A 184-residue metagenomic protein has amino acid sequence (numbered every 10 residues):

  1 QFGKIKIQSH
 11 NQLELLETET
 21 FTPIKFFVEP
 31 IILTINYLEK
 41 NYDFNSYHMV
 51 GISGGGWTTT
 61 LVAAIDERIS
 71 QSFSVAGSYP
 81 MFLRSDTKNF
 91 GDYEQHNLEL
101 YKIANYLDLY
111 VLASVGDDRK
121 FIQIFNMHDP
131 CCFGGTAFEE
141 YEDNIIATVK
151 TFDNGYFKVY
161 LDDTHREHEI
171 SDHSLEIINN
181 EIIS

Functional and structural regions predicted by a protein language model:
Q1-E29: Cap/lid segment of the alpha/beta-hydrolase catalytic domain
T18, T22-K25, V50, N97-A104 (+3 more regions): Alpha-helix capping and helix-loop boundary segments enriched in small/acidic/polar residues
F27-N36, L109-V115: Structured alpha-helical segments in the cores of large, soluble enzyme domains
P30-N36, I65-E67, S74, E167-S184: Non-catalytic cap/lid and distal C-terminal segments of serine-dependent acyl enzymes
I32-E94: Primarily recognizes the serine-hydrolase "nucleophile elbow" in alpha/beta-hydrolase and SGNH/GDSL folds
G56-T59, Y79-L83, D129-F133, H165-I170: Flexible loop/turn segments at secondary-structure boundaries
P80-D153: The feature captures the conserved acid-bearing segment of alpha/beta-hydrolase catalytic domains
N144-S184: C-terminal catalytic histidine-bearing segment of alpha/beta-hydrolase fold enzymes
